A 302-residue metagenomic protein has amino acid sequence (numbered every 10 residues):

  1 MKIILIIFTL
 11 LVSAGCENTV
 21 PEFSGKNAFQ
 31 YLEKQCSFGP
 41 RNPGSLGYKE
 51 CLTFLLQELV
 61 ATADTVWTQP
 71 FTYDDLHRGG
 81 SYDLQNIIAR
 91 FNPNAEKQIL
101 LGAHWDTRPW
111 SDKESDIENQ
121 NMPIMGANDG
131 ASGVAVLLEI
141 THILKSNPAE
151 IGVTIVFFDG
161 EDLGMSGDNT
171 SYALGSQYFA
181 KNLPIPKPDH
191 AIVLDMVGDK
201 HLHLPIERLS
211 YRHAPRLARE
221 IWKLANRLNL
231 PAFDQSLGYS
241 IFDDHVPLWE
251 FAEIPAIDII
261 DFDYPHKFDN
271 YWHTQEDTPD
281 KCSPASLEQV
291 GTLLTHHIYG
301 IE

Functional and structural regions predicted by a protein language model:
M1-I7: Sec-dependent signal peptide recognition, specifically the positively charged N-region followed immediately by
V12-G15: C-terminal motif of bacterial Sec signal peptides marking the signal peptidase cleavage site
T19-E22, S37-L46, Y73-R78, Q120-G130 (+5 more regions): Second-shell loop/turn segments in exported
N27-K34, E50, F54-A61, S132-E139 (+6 more regions): Extracytoplasmic/secreted proteins, especially bacterial periplasmic and envelope-associated proteins
E33, P40-N94: A non-catalytic alpha/beta surface segment that caps or lines the substrate-entry region of metallo-dependent hydrolase
T68-P70, D74, S81, D199-E302: Active-site-adjacent substrate-binding region of metalloamidase/peptidase-like peptide-processing proteins
I88, Q98-G102, T154-F157, D189-D195 (+2 more regions): Structural recognition of the beta-strand scaffold that forms the well-ordered cores of secreted hydrolase catalytic
N121-R216, L237-S240, D244-H245: Acidic/histidine-rich catalytic neighborhood of metal-dependent amide-processing enzymes
